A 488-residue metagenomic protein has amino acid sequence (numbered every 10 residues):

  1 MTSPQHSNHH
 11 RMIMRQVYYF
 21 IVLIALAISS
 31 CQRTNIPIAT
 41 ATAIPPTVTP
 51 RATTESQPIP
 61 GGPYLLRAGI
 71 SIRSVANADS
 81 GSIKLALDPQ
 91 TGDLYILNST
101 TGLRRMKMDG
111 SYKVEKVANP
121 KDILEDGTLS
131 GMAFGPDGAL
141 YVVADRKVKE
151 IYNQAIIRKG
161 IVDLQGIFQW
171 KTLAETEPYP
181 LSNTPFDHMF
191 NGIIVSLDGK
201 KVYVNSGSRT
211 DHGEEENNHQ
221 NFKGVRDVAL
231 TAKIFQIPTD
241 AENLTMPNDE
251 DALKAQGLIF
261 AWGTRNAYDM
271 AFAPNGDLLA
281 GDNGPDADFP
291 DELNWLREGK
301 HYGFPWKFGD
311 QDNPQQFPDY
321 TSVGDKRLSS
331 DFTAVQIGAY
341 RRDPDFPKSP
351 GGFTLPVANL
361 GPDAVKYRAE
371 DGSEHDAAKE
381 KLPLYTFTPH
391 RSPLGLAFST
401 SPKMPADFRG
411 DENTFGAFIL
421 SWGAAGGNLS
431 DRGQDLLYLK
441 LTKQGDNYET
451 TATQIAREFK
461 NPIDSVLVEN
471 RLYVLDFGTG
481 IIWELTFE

Functional and structural regions predicted by a protein language model:
M1-M14: N-terminal secretory signal peptides that target proteins for export/translocation
R15-L23: Sec-dependent signal peptide recognition, specifically the positively charged N-region followed immediately by
L26, C31-I59: Ser/Thr-rich, Proline-interspersed low-complexity disordered segments
V48-E214, L278, P389-Q444, R471-T486: Acidic, Gly/Ser/Thr-rich repeat motifs that build Ca2+-stabilized beta-propeller blades
V48-L65, S208-L258, T264-N266, M270-T451: Beta-propeller domain segments
G160-V162, I237-T239, L296-E298, E484-E488: Short beta-strand-to-coil "C-cap" segments at the C-terminal boundary of structured domains/repeats, marking
